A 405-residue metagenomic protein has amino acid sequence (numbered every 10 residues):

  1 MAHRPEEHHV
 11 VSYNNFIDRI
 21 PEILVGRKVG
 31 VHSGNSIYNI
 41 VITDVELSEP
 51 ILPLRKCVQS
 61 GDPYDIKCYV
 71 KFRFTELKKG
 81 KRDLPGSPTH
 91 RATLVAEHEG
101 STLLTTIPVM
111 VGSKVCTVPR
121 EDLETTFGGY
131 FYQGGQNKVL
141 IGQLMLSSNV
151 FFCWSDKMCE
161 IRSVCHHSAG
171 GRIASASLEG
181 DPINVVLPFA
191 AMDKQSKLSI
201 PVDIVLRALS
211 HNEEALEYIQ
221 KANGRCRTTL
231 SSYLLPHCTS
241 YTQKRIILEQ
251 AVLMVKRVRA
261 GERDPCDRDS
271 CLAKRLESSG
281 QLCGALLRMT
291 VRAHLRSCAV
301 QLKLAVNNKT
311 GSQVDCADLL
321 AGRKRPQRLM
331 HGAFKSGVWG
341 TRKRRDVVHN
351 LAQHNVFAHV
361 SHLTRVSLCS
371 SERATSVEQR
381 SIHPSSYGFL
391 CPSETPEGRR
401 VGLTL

Functional and structural regions predicted by a protein language model:
M1-H359, C369: N-terminal non-catalytic structural scaffold regions of very large proteins
G112-P119, H362-P392: Flexible, glycine/threonine-enriched loop-and-boundary segments that flank and lead into catalytic domains of large
T395: Acidic surface patches and DE-rich sequence motifs
V401-G402: Generic structural signal for well-ordered beta-strand positions
L405: Conserved catalytic/cofactor-binding microenvironments
